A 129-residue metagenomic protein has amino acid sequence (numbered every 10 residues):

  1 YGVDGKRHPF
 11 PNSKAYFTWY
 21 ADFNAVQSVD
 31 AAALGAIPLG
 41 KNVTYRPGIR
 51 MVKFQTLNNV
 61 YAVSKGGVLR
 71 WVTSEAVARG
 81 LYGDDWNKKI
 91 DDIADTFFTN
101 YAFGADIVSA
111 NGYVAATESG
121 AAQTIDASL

Functional and structural regions predicted by a protein language model:
Y1-L129: Short, surface-exposed polybasic-aromatic patches that bind anionic ligands, especially phosphate groups
